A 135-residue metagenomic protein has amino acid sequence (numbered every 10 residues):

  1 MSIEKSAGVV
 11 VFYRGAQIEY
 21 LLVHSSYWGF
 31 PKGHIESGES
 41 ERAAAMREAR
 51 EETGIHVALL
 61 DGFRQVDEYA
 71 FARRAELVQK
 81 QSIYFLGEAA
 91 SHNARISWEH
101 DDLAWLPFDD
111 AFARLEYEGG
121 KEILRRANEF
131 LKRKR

Functional and structural regions predicted by a protein language model:
M1-P31: N-terminal strand-loop-strand
K5-A7, I18, K80-I83, D101: Change "...and in nucleic-acid phosphodiester-cleaving endonucleases..." to "...and in nucleic-acid processing enzymes
V11, L22, L86-G87, W105: Conserved hydrophobic "DFG−1" position in protein kinase catalytic cores
Q17, H92-R95: Short helix-loop capping/hinge motifs at secondary-structure junctions, enriched in acidic/polar residues
S26-W28, A94-R135: Nudix hydrolase/Nudix homology domain
H34-F63: The catalytic Nudix box helix
I35, A89, F108: Hydrophobic pocket-lining residues within nucleotide cofactor-binding pockets
G54-H92: Active-site segment of metal-dependent pyrophosphate-handling enzymes, primarily the Nudix hydrolase catalytic core
